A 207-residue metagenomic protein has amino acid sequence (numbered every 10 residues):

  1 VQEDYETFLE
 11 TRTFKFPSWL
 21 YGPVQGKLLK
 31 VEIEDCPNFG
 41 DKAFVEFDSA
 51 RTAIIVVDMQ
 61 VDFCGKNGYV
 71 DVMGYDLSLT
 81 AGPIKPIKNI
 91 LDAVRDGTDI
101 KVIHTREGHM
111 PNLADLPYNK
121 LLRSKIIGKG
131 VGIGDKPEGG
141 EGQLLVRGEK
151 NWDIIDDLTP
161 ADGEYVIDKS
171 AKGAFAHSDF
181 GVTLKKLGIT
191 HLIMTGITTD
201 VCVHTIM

Functional and structural regions predicted by a protein language model:
V1-P160: Active-site acidic carboxylates
G108-H109, G173, T198: Conserved beta-strand edge residues that scaffold enzyme active sites
G140-L192: Internal catalytic-core helix/loop-beta-alpha segment that presents or stabilizes conserved functional determinants
K185, T198-T199: Active-site neighborhoods of divalent-metal-dependent phosphate/nucleic-acid chemistry enzymes
T195: Short beta-strand immediately N-terminal to the catalytic nucleophile in serine-hydrolase-like folds
T199-I206: Short glycine/serine/threonine-rich phosphate/pyrophosphate-binding segments that cradle anionic phosphate groups
